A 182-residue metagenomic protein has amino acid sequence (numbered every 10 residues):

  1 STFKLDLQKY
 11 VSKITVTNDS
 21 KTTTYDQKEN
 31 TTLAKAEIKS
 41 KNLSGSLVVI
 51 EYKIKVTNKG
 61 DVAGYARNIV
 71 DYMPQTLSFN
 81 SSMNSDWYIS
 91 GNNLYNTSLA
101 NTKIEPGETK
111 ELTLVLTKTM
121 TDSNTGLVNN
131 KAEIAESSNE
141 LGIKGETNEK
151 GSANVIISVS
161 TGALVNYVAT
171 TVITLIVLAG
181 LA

Functional and structural regions predicted by a protein language model:
S1-A182: Exported/extracytosolic protein signature
